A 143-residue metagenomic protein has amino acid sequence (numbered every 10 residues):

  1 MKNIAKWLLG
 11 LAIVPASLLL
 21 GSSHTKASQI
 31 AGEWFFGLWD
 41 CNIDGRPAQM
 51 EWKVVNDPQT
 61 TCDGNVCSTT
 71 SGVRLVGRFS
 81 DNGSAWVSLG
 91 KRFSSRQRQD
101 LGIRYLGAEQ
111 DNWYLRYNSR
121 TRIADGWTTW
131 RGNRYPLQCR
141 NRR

Functional and structural regions predicted by a protein language model:
M1-L9: Bacterial N-terminal signal peptides that target proteins for export
G10-L18: Bacterial N-terminal signal peptides
L19-L20, L106: Short, aromatic- and cysteine-enriched interfacial helices/patches that mediate contacts at lipid membranes
S22-A27: Sec/Tat signal peptide C-region and signal peptidase I cleavage site
S28-S119, W127-R142: Central antiparallel beta-sheet cores of small beta-barrel/beta-sandwich binding domains
R122: Exposed beta-strand face motif in extracellular beta-rich ectodomains
